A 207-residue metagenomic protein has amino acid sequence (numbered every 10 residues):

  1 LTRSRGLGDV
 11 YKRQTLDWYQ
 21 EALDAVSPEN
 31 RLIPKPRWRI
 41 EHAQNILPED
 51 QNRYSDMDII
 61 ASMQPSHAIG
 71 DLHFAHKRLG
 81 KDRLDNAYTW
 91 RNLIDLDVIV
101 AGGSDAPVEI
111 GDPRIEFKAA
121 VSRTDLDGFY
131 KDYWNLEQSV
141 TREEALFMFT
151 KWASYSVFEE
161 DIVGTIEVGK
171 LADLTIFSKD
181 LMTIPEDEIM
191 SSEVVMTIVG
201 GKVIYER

Functional and structural regions predicted by a protein language model:
L1-L7, Y11: Single conserved hydrophobic/aromatic residue that forms the stacking wall/gate of nucleotide- or nucleobase-binding
K12-W38, H42-A43, P48-D187, S192 (+1 more regions): His/Asp/Glu-enriched, well-ordered alpha-helical/loop segment that forms or immediately abuts the divalent-metal
